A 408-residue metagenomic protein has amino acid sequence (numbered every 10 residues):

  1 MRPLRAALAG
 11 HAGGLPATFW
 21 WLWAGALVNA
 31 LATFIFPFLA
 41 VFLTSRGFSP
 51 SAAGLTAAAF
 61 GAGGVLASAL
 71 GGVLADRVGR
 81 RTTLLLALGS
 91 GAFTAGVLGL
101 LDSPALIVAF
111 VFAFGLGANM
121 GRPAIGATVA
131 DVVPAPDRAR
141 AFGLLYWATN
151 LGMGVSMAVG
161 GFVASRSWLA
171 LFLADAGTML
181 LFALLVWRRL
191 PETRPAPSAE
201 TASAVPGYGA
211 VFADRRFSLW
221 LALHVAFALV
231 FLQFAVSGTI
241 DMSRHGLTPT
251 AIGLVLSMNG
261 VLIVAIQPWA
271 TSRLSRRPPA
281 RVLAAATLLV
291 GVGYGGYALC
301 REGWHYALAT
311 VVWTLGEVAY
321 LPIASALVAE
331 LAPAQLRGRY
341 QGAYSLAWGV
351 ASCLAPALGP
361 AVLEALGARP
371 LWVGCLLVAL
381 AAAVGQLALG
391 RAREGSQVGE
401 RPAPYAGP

Functional and structural regions predicted by a protein language model:
M1-P16, P191-L223, Y405-G407: Juxtamembrane intracellular "pre-TM" segments in multi-pass secondary transporters
A12-G61, R216-V255: Helix-loop boundary and gating motifs at the non-cytosolic
V65-D102: Conserved MFS/SLC helix-loop-helix module at the cytosolic interface between two early adjacent transmembrane helices
A67-G79, I266-P279: Helix-to-loop junctions at the C-terminal end of transmembrane segments in multipass secondary transporters
T82-G96, R281-G296: Structural signature of the two symmetry-related core transmembrane helices
V111-T149: Cytoplasmic helix-loop-helix junction between adjacent transmembrane helices in 12-TM secondary transporters
A164-G177, A361-A379: A membrane-interface helix-boundary motif in multi-pass transporters
G177-A196, G385-G390: C-terminal membrane-cytosol helix-exit motif in multi-pass small-molecule transporters
